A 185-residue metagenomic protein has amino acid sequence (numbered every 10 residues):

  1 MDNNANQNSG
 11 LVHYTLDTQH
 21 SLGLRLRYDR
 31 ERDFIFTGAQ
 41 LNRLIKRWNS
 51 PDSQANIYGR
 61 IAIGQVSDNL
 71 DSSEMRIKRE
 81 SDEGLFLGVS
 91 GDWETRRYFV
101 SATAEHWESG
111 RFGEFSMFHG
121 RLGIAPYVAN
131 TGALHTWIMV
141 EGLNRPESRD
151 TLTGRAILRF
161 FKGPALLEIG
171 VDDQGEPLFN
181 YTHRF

Functional and structural regions predicted by a protein language model:
M1-R155, A165, D172-D173: Outer-membrane pore/translocation modules
G154-F185: Alpha-helical oligomerization segments
